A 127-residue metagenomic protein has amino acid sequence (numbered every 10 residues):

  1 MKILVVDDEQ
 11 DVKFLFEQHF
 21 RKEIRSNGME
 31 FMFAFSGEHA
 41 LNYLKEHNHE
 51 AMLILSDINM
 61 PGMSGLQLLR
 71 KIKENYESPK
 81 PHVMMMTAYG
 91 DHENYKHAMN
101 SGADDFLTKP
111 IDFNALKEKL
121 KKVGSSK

Functional and structural regions predicted by a protein language model:
D8, K109: A Lys-centered signature of the CheY-like receiver
Q10-M32: Two-component/phosphorelay signaling modules centered on CheY-like receiver
F33-N42, G65: Helix N-cap/capping motif at the beta->alpha junctions
N42, L66-P79: Short amphipathic alpha-helix used as the core "switch/output" element in two-component signaling
P61, D91, P110: The feature encodes the CheY-like receiver
Q67, P79, G90-D105, E118: Alpha4 helix (beta4-alpha4-beta5 surface) of REC/receiver domains from two-component response regulators
M84-M86: Hydrophobic/aromatic residues positioned on beta-strands within the core alpha/beta folds
I111-L120: C-terminal output helix
